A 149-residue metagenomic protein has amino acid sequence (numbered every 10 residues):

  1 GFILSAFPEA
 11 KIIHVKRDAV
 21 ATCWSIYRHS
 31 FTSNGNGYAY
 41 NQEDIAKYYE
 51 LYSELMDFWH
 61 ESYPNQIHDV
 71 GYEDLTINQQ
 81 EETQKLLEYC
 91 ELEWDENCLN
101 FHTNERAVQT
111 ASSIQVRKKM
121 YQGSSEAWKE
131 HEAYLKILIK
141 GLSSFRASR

Functional and structural regions predicted by a protein language model:
G1-I3, Q80: Short gly/Ser/Thr-rich phosphate-binding loop of adenylate-forming enzymes
I3-R28: Conserved phosphate-donor/acceptor-positioning beta-strand/loop module used by diverse small-molecule
I26-D69, I77-R149: PAPS-dependent sulfotransferases, especially Golgi type II membrane carbohydrate sulfotransferases
Y72: Short acidic donor-binding/metal-coordinating loop in glycosyltransferase active sites
